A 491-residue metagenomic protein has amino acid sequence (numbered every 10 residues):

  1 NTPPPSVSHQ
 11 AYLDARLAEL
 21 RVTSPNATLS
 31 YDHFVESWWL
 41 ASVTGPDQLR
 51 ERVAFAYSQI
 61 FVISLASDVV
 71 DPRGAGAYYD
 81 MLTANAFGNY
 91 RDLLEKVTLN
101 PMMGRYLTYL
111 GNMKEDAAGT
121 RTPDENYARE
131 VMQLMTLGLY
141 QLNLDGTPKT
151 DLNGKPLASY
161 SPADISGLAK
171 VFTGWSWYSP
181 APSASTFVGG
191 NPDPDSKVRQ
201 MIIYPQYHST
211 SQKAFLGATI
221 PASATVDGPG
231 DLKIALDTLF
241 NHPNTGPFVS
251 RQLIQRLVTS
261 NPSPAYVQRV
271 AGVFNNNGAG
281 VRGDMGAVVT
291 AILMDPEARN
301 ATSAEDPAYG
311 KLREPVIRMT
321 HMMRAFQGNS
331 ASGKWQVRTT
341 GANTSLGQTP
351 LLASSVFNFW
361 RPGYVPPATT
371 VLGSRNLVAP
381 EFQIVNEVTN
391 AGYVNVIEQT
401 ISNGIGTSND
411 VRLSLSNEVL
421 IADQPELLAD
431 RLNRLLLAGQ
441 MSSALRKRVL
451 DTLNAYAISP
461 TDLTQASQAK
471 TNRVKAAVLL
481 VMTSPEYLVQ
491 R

Functional and structural regions predicted by a protein language model:
P4-S6, L13-S24, Y31-W39, V70-R338 (+1 more regions): Active-site substrate-binding loop specific to GH73 endo-beta-N-acetylglucosaminidase modules in bacterial autolysins
P25-L29, G45-L49, V69: Cytochrome P450
T28-D32, E51-A54, F61, L65: Juxtamembrane regions of bacterial inner-membrane/periplasmic proteins, predominantly the peptidoglycan biogenesis
F34-V35, A41, G45-E51, F55-Y57: Hydrophobic alpha-helical hairpins/lids featuring a short glycine-rich hinge
L49-V53, L65-R73, G119: Short, flexible active-site-proximal loops enriched in glycine and acidic residues
Y57, L93-V97, V288, L432 (+1 more regions): Amphipathic alpha-helical coiled-coil/leucine-zipper-like oligomerization segments
F61, H242-G246, S250-A279, T290-R491: Flexible, low-complexity segments enriched for small/polar residues
